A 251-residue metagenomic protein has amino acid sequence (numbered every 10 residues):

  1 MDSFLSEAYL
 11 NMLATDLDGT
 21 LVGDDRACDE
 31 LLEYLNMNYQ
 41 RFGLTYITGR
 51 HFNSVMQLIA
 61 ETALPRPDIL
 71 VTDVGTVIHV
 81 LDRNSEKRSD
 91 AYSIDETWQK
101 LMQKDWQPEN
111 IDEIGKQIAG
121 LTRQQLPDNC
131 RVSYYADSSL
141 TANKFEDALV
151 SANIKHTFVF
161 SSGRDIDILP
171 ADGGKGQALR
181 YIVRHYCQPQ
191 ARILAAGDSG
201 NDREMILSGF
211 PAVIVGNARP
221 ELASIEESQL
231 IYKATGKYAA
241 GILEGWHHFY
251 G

Functional and structural regions predicted by a protein language model:
M1-L17, E30, M37, Q188: Non-catalytic pre-domain segments flanking phosphatase-related domains
F4, A8, L169, G176-G251: Mg2+-dependent phosphoryl-transfer enzymes with acidic/Ser/Thr/Gly-rich catalytic loops
L10, R41-F42, P67, V74 (+2 more regions): Short, well-ordered alpha-helix to beta-strand connector turns
M12-A14, I69, L194: Hydrophobic "anchor" residues on beta-strands that sit immediately upstream of conserved functional sites
D29-R123, N217: Active-site phosphate-binding/coordination module
E109-S208: Conserved acidic, metal-coordinating active-site core of Asp-based, Mg2+-dependent phosphoryl-transfer enzymes
